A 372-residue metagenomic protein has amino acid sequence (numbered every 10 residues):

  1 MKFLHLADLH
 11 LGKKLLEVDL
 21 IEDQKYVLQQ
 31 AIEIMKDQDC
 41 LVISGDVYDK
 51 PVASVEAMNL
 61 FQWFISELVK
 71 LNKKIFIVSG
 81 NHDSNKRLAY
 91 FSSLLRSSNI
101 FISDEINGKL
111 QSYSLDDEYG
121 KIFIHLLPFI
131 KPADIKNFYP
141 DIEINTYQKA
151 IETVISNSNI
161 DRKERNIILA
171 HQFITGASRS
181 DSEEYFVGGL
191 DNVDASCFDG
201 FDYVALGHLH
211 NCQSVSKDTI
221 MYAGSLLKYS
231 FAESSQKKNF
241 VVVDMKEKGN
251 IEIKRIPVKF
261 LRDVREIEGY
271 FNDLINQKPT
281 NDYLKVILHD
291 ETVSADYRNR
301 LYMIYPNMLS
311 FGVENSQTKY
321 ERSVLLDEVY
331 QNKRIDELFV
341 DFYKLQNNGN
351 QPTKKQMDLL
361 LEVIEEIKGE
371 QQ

Functional and structural regions predicted by a protein language model:
M1, D39, K73-K74, G120 (+3 more regions): Short coil/turn segments at beta-strand junctions that form active-site/ligand-binding loops
M1-I65, K355, L359-E366, E370-Q371: N-terminal active-site segment of His-dependent metallophosphoesterases
K2, K74, F101, F123 (+3 more regions): Conserved beta-strand segments of alpha/beta enzyme cores
D8, L28, D46, F61 (+7 more regions): Divalent metal-coordination and catalytic microenvironments
C40, M245-Q372: Accessory, non-catalytic peripheral segments of nucleic-acid enzymes
A53-S54, L60, F76-S216: His/Asp/Glu-rich metal-coordinating catalytic cores of metallo-dependent phosphodiesterases/hydrolases acting on
V69-L71, I160-R162, S196-G200, Q277-P279 (+1 more regions): Short, conserved loop/helix-junction motifs that constitute active-site signature segments in enzyme catalytic cores
A195, D202-V258: A conserved active-site cap/scaffold subdomain adjacent to cofactor or substrate pockets
